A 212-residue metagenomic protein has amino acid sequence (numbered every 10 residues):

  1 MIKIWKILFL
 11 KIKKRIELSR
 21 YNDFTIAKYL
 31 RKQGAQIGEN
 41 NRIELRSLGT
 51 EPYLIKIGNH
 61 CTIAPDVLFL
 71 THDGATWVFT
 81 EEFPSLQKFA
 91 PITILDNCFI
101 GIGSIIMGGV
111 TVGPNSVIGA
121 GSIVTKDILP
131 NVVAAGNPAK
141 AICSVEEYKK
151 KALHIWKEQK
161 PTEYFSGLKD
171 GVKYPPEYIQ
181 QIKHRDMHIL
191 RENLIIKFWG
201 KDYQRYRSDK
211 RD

Functional and structural regions predicted by a protein language model:
M1-G34, N40, A139-D212: Terminal amphipathic alpha-helical/low-complexity segments used for targeting or macromolecular assembly
D23-K32, R42-T111, P138, S144-E146: Flexible, glycine/small-residue-enriched loop-and-beta-strand segment within the central core of proteins
G34-A35, T125: Alpha-helix termination/capping residues and helix-transition junctions
N41-R42, I118: Hydrophobic, membrane-inserted alpha-helices
I102-V117, S122-K126: Beta-rich strand-turn-strand
V132: Short acidic-glycine-tyrosine-enriched beta hairpin
A135: Catalytic binding pocket for nucleotide-activated donors in carbohydrate/polymer assembly enzymes
